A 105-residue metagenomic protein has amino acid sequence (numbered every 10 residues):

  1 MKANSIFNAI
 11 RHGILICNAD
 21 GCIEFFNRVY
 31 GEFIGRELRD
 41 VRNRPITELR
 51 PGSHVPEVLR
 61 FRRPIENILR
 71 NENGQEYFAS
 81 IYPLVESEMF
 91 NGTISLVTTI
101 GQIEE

Functional and structural regions predicted by a protein language model:
M1-F33: Sensory modules in modular signal-transduction proteins
L15, Y82-P83: A residue-level detector for well-ordered beta-strand positions
E24, Q75-F78, N91: PAS-family sensory domains
I34, L38-R39, P45-F78: Terminal output helix/cap of sensory domains in signal transduction proteins
P83-E105: Sensory coupling linkers of modular signal transduction proteins
